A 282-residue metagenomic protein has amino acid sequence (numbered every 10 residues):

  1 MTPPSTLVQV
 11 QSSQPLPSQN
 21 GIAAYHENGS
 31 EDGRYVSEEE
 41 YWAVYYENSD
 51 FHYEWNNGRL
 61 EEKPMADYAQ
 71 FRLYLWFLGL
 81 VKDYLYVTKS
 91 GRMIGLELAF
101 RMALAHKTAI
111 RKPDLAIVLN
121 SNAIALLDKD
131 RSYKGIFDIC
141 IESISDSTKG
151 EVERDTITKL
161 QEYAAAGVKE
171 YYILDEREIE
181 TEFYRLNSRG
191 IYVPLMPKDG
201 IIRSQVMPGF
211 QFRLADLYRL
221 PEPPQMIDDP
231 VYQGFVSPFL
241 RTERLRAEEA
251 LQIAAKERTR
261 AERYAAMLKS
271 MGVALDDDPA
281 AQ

Functional and structural regions predicted by a protein language model:
M1-Q282: Gly/Pro/Ser/Thr-rich low-complexity, intrinsically disordered segments predominantly at protein N-termini
